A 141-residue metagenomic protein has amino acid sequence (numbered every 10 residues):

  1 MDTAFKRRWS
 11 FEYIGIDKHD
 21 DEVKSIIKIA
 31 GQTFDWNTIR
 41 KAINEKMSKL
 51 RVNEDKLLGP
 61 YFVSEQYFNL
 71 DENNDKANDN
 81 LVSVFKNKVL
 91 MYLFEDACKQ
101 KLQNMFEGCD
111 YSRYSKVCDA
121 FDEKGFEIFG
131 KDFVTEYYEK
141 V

Functional and structural regions predicted by a protein language model:
M1-V141: C-terminal regulatory/interaction module of P-loop NTP-utilizing enzymes
